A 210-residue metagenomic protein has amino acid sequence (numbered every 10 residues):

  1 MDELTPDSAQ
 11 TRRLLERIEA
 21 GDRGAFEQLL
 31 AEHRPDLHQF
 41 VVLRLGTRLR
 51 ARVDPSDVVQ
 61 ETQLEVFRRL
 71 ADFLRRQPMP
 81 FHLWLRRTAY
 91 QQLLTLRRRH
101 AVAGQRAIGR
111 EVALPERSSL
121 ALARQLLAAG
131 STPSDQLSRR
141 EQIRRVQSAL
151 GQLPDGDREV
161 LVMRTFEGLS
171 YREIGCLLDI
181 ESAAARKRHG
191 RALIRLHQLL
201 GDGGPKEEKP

Functional and structural regions predicted by a protein language model:
M1-P35, L122-A129, S134, G151 (+1 more regions): N-terminal module of bacterial RNA polymerase sigma factors
D2, P115-L120, C176-L177, L193-P210: C-terminal edge and immediately downstream basic/flexible tail or linker adjoining helix-turn-helix-like DNA-binding
D2-L4, A20-A31, Q39-E61, S182 (+1 more regions): Short, charged helix-capping/linker segments at alpha-helix termini
T11-L14, A31, R50-D72, E167: Conserved RNAP core-binding helix
L37, E116, A123-E159, L169 (+2 more regions): Amphipathic alpha-helical segment used for protein-protein interaction
D57-L64, M79-Q91: Structural recognition of an alpha-helix C-terminal capping motif at a helix-to-coil junction
D72, R87-E116, R124, A128 (+1 more regions): Arg/Lys-rich amphipathic alpha helix in sigma70-family domain 2
V146, D157, F166, Y171-R172 (+1 more regions): DNA-recognition helix of helix-turn-helix
